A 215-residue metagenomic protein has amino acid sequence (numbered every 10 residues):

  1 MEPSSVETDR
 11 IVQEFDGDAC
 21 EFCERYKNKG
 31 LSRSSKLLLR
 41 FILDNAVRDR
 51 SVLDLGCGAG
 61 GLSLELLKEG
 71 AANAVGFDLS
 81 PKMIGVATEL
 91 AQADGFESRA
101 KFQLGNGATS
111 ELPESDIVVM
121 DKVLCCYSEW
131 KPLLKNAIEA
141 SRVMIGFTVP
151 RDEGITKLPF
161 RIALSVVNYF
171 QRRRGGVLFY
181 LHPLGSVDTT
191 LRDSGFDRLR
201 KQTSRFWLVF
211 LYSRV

Functional and structural regions predicted by a protein language model:
M1-N45: Conserved class I S-adenosyl-L-methionine
G56-G58: Class I SAM-dependent methyltransferase "Motif I" SAM/SAH-binding loop
G61-R99, L104-N106: Class I SAM-dependent methyltransferase SAM/SAH-binding core
T109-P113: Short conserved loop adjoining the S-adenosyl-L-methionine
I117-E129: A short SAM/SAH-binding and catalytic strip from SAM-dependent methyltransferases
P132-V143: A short glycine-rich, Lys/Arg-flanked "PGG" loop and its adjoining helix->strand segment in the class I
V143-P150: Conserved beta-strand signature within the Rossmann-like core of class I S-adenosyl-L-methionine
P150-T190, R200: C-terminal alpha-helical "lid/dimerization" subdomain adjacent to the S-adenosyl-L-methionine
